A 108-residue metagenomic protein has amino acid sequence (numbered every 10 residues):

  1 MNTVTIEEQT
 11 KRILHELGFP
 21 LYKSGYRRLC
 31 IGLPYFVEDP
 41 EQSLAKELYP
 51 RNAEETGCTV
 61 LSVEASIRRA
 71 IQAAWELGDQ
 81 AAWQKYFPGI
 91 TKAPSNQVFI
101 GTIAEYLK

Functional and structural regions predicted by a protein language model:
M1-E47, P94-K108: Histone-fold modules and their flanking histone-like tails across chromatin and transcription assemblies
C30-I31, R68, Q72: C-terminal helical "lid" of AAA+/P-loop NTPase domains
Y35-D39, T56-C58, A73-Q80: AAA+ ATPase "lid" subdomain C-terminal helix
L48, N52-A53: Short alpha-helical "recognition helix" segments of helix-turn-helix
E55-T56, A65-R68, L77-K108: C-terminal engagement/docking regions of AAA+ P-loop ATPases
L61: Recognition helix of helix-turn-helix DNA-binding domains
